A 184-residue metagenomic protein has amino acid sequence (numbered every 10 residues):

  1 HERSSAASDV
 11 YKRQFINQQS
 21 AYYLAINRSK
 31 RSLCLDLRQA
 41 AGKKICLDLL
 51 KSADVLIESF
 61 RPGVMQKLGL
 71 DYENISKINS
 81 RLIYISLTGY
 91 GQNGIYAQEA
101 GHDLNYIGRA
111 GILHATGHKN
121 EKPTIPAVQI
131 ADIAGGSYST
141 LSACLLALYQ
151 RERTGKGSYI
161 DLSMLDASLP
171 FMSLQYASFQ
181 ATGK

Functional and structural regions predicted by a protein language model:
H1-A7, Y11: Single conserved hydrophobic/aromatic residue that forms the stacking wall/gate of nucleotide- or nucleobase-binding
A6, K51-S52, G101: Alpha-helix C-terminal capping/helix-to-coil transition sites in glycosyltransferase folds
D9, Y96-E99, M172-Y176: Short aromatic-enriched loop/helix-cap "lid" or pocket-rim segments at secondary-structure transitions that line
R13-Q18, A100-N105, S178-F179: Short, hinge-like loop/turn segments at secondary-structure boundaries
Q14, R109-K184: Acidic, glycine-rich segments within the central catalytic cores of soluble metabolic enzymes that bind/position
S20-K77: A structured beta-alpha segment of the ubiquitous adenosine-cofactor-binding alpha/beta core
L33, I83-I85, I160: Hydrophobic/aromatic beta-strand patches that form the interior of the parallel beta-sheet core in alpha/beta enzyme
Q39, E58-G117: N-terminal Rossmann-like NAD(P) cofactor-binding subdomain of oxidoreductases, focused on the glycine-rich
